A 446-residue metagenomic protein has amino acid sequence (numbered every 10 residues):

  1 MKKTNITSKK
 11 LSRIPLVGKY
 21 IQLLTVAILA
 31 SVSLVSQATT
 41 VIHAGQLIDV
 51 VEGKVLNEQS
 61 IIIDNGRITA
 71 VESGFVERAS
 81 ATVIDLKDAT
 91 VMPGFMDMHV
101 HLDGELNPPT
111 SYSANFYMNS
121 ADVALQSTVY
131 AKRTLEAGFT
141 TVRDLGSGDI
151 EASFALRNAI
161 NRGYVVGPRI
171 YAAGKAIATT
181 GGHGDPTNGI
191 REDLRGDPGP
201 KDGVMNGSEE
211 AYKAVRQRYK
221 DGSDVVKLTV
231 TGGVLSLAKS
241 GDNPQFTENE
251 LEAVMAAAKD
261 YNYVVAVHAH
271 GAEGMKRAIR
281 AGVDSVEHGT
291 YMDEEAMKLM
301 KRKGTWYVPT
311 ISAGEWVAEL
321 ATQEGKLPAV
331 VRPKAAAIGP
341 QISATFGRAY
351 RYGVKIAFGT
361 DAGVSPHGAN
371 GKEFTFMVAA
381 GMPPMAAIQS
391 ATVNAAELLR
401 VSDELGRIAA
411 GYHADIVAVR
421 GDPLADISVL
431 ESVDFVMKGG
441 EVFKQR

Functional and structural regions predicted by a protein language model:
M1-V26, S36-Q59, D64, G74 (+6 more regions): Active-site microenvironment of metallo-dependent hydrolases
L47, E52-M92, A114: Histidine-rich, glycine-flanked metal-binding segment
T90-N158, R162-Y164, T180-G184, N249 (+2 more regions): Metal-associated gating/positioning segment near the N- to mid-region
G104-V123, T180-G199, V234-E248, G304-G339: Active-site gating loops and adjacent loop-to-helix segments of metal-dependent hydrolytic enzymes
L106-P109, S153, G182-H183, S236-A238 (+5 more regions): Histidine/acidic-residue-rich catalytic or RNA/ligand-binding cores of hydrolases and nuclease-related proteins
A114-N115, D260-V264, A329-V330, A336-P423: His/Asp/Glu-enriched, well-ordered alpha-helical/loop segment that forms or immediately abuts the divalent-metal
A155, E210-Y307, A337-I356: Histidine/acidic residue-rich metal-binding segments in metalloenzymes
